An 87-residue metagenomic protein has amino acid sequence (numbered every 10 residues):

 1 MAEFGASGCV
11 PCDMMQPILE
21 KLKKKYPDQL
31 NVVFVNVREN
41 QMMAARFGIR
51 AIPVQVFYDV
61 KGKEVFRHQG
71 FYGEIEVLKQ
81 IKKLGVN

Functional and structural regions predicted by a protein language model:
M1-S7: Short active-site neighborhood of thiol/selenol oxidoreductases, capturing the structured segment around
F4, K23, D28-Q41: Thiol-based oxidoreductase modules, predominantly thioredoxin-like and allied folds used for disulfide exchange
S7-M14, V54: C-type cytochrome heme c attachment motif
V10-D13, R38, F71-I75: Soluble non-cytosolic domains of exported or imported proteins
D13-Y26: Typically the conserved alpha-helix immediately C-terminal to a functionally engaged Cys/Sec in thioredoxin-like
P27-L30, I52, K63: Extracytoplasmic
F47-F57: Structural micro-motif
V56-N87: Non-catalytic, surface beta->alpha helical segment in thiol-disulfide oxidoreductase systems
